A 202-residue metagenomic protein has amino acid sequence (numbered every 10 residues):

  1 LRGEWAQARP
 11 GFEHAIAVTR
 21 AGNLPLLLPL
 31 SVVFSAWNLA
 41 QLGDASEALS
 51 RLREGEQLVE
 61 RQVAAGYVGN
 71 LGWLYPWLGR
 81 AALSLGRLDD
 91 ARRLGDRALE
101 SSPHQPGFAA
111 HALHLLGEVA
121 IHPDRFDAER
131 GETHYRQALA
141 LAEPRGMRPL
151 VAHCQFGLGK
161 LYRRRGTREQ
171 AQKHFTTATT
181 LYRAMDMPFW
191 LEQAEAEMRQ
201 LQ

Functional and structural regions predicted by a protein language model:
L1-G107: Extended non-membrane alpha-helical scaffolds
D89, R93, R97, H104-Q202: C-terminal non-catalytic interaction modules
